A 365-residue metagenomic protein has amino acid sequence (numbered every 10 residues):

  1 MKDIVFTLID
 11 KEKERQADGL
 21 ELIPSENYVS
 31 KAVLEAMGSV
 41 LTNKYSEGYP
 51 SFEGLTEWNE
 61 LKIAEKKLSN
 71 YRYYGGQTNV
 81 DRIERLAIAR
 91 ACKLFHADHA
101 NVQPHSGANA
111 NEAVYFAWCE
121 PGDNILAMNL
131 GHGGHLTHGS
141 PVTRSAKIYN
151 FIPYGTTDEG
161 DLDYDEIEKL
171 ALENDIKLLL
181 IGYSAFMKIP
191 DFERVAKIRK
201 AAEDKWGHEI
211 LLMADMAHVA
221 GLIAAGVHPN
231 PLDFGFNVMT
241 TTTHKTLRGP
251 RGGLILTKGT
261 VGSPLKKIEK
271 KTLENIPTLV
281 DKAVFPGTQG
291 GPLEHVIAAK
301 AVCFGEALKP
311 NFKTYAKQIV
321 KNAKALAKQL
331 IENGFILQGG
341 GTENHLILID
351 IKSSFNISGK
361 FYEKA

Functional and structural regions predicted by a protein language model:
M1-L86: N-terminal glycine-rich, Lys/His-bearing helix-loop that initiates the first secondary-structure elements of many
E12-D18, N43-E47, K66-K67, P277-K282 (+2 more regions): Short acidic (Asp/Glu) and glycine-rich catalytic loops that position anionic groups and cofactors
E21-I23, N70-Q77, A100-Q103, L180-G182 (+1 more regions): Short glycine-rich or small-residue beta-strand-to-loop segments that form or flank ligand, phosphate, metal/Fe-S
S30, K44-N59, K197-D204, I255-L265 (+1 more regions): Short regulatory "switch" loops immediately downstream of catalytic or recognition motifs within protein catalytic
V33, A87, L326, Y362-A365: Generic structural signal for hydrophobic residues
G54-L55, A301, Q318-K324, G340-D350: A glycine-rich phosphate-binding loop feature that marks nucleotide/adenosyl-phosphate handling sites
Q77-R82, L86-F335, I357: Conserved PLP-enzyme active-site core in the AAT-like
I336-A365: Conserved PLP-binding catalytic core of the aspartate aminotransferase-like
